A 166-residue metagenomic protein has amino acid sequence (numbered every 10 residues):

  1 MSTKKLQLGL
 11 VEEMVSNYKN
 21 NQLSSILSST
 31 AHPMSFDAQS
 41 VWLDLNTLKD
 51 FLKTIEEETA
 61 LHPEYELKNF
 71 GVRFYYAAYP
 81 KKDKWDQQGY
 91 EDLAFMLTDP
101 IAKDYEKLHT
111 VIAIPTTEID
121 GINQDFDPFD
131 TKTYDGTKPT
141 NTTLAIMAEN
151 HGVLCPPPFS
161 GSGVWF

Functional and structural regions predicted by a protein language model:
M1-N46, E57-F70, A78-F166: Detector for the mature cores of small, proteolytically processed and post-translationally modified peptide effectors
